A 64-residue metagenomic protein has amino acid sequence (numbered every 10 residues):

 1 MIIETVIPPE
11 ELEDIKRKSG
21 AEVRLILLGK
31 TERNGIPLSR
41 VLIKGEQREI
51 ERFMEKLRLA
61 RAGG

Functional and structural regions predicted by a protein language model:
M1-P9, E13: Short glycine-/aliphatic-rich beta-strand segments at the starts of folded cytosolic domains
T5, G45-Q47: Flexible glycine-/small-residue-rich
E11-I15, F53-K56: Hydrophobic side chains in well-ordered alpha-helices
K16-N34: Short amphipathic beta-strand starts and helix->beta connectors
R24-L25, A60-G64: Conserved short beta-strand edge segments in small beta-sheet-based binding/regulatory domains
G35-V41: The conserved glycine-aromatic submotif of the RRM
Q47-A62: Charge-rich, low-aromatic oligomerization/scaffolding segments with amphipathic character
